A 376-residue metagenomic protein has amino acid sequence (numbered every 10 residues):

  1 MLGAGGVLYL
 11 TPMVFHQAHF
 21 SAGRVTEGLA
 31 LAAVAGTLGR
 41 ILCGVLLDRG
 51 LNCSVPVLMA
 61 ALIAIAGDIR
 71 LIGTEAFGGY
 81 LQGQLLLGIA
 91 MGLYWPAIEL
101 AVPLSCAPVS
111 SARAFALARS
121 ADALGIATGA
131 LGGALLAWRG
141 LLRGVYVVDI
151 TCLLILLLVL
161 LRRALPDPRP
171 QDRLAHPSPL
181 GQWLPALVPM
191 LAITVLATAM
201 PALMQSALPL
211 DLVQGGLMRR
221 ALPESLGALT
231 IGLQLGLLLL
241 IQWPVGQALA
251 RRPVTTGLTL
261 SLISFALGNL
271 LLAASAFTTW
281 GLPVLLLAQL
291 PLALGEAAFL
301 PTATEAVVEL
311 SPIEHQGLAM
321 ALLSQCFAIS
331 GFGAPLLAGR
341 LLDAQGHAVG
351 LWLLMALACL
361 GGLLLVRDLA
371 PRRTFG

Functional and structural regions predicted by a protein language model:
M1-A33, P189, T198-M218: Helix-loop boundary and gating motifs at the non-cytosolic
F15-H16, L46-L47, L135-G140, A248-L249 (+1 more regions): Interfacial helix-cap and linker-helix signal at transmembrane-aqueous boundaries of multi-pass secondary transporters
G39-N52, L240-V254: Helix-to-loop junctions at the C-terminal end of transmembrane segments in multipass secondary transporters
V55-I69, T256-L271: Structural signature of the two symmetry-related core transmembrane helices
L87-D122: Cytoplasmic helix-loop-helix junction between adjacent transmembrane helices in 12-TM secondary transporters
L87-I98, P291-A303: Core transmembrane helices of Major Facilitator Superfamily
V145-L161, L351-R367: Symmetry-related core transmembrane helices of the 12-TM Major Facilitator Superfamily/SLC fold
H315-D343: A late C-terminal transmembrane helix in Major Facilitator Superfamily
